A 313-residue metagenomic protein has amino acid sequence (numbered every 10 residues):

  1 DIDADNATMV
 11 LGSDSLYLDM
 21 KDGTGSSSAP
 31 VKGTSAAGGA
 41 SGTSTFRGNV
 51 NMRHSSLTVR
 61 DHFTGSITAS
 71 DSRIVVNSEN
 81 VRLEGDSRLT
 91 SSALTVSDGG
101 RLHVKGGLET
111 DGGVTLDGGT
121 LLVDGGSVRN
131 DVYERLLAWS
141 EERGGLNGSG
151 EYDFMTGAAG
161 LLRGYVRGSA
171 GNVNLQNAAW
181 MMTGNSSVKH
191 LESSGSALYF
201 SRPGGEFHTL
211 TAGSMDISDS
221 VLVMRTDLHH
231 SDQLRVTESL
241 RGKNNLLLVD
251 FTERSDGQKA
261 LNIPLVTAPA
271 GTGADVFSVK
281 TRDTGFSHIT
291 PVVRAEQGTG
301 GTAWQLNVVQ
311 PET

Functional and structural regions predicted by a protein language model:
D1-D3, M9: Low-complexity/repetitive intrinsically disordered segments
S15-T45, L83-E84, Y133-G145: Acidic/polar low-complexity surface segments
I67, D71, V76-S78, L83-G85 (+5 more regions): Extracellular beta-solenoid/beta-roll
